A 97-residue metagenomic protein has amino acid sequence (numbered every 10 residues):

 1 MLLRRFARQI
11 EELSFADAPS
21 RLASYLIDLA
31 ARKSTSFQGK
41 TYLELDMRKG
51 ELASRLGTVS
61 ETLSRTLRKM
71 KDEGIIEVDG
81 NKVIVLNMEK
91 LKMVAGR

Functional and structural regions predicted by a protein language model:
M1-R55: Polybasic "coupling" helices that flank or enter modular domains
A31-R97: Phosphate-/nucleic-acid-contacting segments
